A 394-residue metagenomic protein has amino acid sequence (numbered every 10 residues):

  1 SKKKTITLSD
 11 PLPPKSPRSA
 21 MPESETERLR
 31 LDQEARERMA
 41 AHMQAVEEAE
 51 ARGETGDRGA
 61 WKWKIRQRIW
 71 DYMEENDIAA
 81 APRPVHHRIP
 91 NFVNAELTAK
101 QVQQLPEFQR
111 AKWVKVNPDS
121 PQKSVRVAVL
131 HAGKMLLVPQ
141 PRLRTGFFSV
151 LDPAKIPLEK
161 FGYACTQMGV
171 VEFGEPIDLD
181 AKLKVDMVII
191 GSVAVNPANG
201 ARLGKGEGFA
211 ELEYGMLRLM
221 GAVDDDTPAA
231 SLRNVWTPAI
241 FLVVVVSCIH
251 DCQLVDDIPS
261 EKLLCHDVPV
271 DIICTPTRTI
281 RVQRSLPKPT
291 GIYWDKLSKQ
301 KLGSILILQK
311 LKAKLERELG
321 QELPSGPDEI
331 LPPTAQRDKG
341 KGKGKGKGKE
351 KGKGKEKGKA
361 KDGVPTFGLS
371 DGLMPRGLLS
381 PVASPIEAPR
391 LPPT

Functional and structural regions predicted by a protein language model:
S1-P14: Intrinsically disordered, low-complexity basic segments at termini and long loops, enriched in Pro/Gly and/or Arg/Ser
I6-L8, A128, A388: Hydrophobic transmembrane signal anchors and adjacent membrane-proximal interface regions, especially in viral
P11-V85, Q101-Q104, A111, A132-M135 (+1 more regions): Surface-exposed, charge/polar-rich loops and edge strands
P90-R110, P121-S124: A short, well-structured juxtamembrane/interface segment
V114-R142: Extended, H/D-rich, highly charged conserved domains that either
